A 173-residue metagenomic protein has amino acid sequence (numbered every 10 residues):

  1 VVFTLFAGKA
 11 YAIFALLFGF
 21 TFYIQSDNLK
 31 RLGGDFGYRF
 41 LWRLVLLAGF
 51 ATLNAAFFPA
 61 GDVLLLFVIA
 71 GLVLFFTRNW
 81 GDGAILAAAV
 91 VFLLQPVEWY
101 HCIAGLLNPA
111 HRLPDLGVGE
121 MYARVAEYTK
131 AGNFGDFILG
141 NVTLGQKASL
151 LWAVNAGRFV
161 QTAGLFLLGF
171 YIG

Functional and structural regions predicted by a protein language model:
V1-Q25: N-terminal signal-anchor module of multipass membrane proteins
A10-L17, A60-L72, V160-L167: Membrane-embedded alpha-helical segments of multi-pass membrane proteins, especially the transmembrane helices
F20-G34, V45-A56: Short juxtamembrane and helix-loop transition motifs at transmembrane-helix boundaries in membrane proteins
F22-K30, F76-D82, F170-G173: Structural signal for the C-terminal ends of transmembrane alpha-helices and the immediately following loop
R39, L46-T77: Membrane-interface helix-loop-helix modules in multi-pass inner-membrane proteins
R39-R43, L47, I85, R158 (+1 more regions): Residue-level signature of transmembrane alpha-helical entry/exit and packing/kink sites in multi-pass membrane
W80-V90: Membrane-interfacial entry segments at the cytosolic side of transmembrane helices
V91-F170: Long hydrophobic alpha-helical segments that form multi-pass transmembrane helix bundles in integral membrane proteins
